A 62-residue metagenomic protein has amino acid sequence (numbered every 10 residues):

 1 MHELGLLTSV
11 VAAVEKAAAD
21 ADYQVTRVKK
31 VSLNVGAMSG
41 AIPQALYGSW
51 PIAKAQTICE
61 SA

Functional and structural regions predicted by a protein language model:
M1-A62: Charge-rich, low-complexity N-terminal segments
